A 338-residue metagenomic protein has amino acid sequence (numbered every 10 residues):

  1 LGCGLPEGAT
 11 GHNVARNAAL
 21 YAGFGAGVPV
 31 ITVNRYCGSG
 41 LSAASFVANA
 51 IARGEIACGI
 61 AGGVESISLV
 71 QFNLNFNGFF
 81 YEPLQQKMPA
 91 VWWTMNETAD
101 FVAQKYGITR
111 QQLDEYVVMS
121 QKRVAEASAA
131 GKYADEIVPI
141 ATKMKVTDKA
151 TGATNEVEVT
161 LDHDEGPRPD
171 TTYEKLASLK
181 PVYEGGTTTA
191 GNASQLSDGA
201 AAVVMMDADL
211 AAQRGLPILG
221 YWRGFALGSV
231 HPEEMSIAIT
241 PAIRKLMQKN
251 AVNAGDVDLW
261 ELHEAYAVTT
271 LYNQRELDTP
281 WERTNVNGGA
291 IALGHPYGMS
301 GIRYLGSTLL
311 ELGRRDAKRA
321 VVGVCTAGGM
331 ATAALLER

Functional and structural regions predicted by a protein language model:
L1-C3, P29-N34, G59-E65, Q112-M119 (+5 more regions): Beta-strand segments within the central parallel beta-sheet cores of soluble alpha/beta enzyme folds
L1-C58, V64-F80, I137-L161, E233-E234 (+1 more regions): Conserved beta-ketoacyl condensing-enzyme motif
C3-I56, F76, A90-E97, D170-Q195 (+3 more regions): Conserved catalytic cysteine-centered active-site region of acyl-thioester-dependent Claisen-condensing enzymes
V33-E65, A103-Y133, A202-D209, Q274-R275 (+2 more regions): Active-site-proximal alpha-helical scaffold in enzymes
F76-Q111: A glycine/threonine-rich phosphate-anchoring loop and its flanking beta-alpha core in nucleotide/phosphate-binding
D100, E136, K143-V146, R223-A292: Active-site pocket-lining segment
Q104, T171-I237, P241, Q248-K249 (+3 more regions): Condensing-enzyme catalytic core mediating Claisen C-C bond formation in acyl metabolism
E115-Q213, E276, W281-R283: N-terminal extracellular/periplasmic Venus flytrap/periplasmic-binding protein-like
